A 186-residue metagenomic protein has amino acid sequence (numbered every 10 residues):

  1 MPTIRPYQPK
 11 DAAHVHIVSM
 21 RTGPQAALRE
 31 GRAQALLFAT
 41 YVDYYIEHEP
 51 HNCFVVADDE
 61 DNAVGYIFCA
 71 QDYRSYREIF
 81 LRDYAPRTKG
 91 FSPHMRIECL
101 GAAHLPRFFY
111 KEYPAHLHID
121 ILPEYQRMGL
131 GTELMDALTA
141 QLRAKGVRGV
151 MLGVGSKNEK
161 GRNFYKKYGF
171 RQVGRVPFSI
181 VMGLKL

Functional and structural regions predicted by a protein language model:
T3-I17: A short beta-loop-alpha structural element at the N-terminal edge of CoA-dependent acyl/N-acetyltransferase catalytic
Y7, I119-I121, V154: Hydrophobic adenine-recognition pocket in adenosine-nucleotide-binding enzymes
R32-C53: Active-site rim helix/loop that mediates acceptor-substrate recognition in acyltransferases
V55, N62-Q71: Conserved beta-strand in the GNAT
Y73-H118: Conserved acyl-donor/pantetheine-binding loop and adjacent beta-alpha core of acyl/acetyltransferases and related
E112-A115, L142-G155: Conserved GNAT acetyl-CoA-binding A-motif
H118, R127-A144, N163-K167: Conserved acetyl-CoA-binding loop-helix of GNAT-fold acetyltransferases
R148-R162, K167-L186: C-terminal "cap" of GNAT-fold acetyltransferases
